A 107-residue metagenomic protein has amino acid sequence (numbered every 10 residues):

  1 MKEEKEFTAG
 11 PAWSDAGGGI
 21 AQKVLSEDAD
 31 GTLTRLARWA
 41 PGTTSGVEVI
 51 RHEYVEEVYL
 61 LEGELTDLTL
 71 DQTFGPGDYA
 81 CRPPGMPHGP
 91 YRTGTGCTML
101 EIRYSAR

Functional and structural regions predicted by a protein language model:
M1-L33: A short, N-terminal "cap"/entry segment at the start of jelly-roll beta-barrel domains of the cupin/DSBH fold
S26-H52, D71, P83-P87: Conserved short histidine dyad/triad with adjacent acidic residue
H52-L68: Glycine- and acidic-residue-biased ligand/ion/polar-headgroup-sensing regions
P84-R107: Ligand-binding loop in jelly-roll beta-barrel domains
